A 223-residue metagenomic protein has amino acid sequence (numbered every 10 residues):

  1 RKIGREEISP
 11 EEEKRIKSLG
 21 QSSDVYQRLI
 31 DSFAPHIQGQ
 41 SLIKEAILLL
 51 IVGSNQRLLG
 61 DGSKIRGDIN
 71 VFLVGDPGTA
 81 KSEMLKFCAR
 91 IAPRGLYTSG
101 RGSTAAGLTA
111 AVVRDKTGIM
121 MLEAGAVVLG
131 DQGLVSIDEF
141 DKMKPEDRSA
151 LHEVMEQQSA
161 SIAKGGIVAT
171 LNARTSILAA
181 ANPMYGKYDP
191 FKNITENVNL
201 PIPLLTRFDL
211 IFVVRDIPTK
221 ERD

Functional and structural regions predicted by a protein language model:
R1-P35: Extended, charge-rich, solvent-exposed interface segments
V25-R222: Conserved ASCE/P-loop NTPase catalytic core
